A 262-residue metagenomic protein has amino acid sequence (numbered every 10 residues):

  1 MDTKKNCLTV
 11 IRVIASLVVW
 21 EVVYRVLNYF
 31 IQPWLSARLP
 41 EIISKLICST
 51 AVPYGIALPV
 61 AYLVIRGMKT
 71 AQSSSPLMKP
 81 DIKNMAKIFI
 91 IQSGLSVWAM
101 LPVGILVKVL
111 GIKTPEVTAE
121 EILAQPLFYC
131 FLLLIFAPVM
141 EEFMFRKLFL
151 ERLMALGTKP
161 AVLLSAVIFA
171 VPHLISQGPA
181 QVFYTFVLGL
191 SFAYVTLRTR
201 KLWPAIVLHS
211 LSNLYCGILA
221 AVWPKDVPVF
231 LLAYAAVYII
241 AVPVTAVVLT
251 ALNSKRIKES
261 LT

Functional and structural regions predicted by a protein language model:
M1-K5, Q72-K83, S254-T262: Membrane-interfacial, low-structure loops and terminal tails that flank and connect transmembrane helices in multi-pass
L8-R25, K87-A99, V162-A166: Alpha-helical transmembrane segments
V19-N28, P53-A61, L95-V103, C216 (+1 more regions): Alpha-helical transmembrane segments of multipass membrane proteins
E21-I65, A235: Alpha-helical transmembrane segments in multi-pass membrane proteins
Y24-A37, L101-K113, P204, S210-V222: Membrane-helix interface motif
R25, F128-T262: Transmembrane helix-loop-helix hairpins at the membrane interface of multi-pass integral membrane proteins
L35-S44, T70-M140, E151: Juxtamembrane helix-loop-helix connectors linking adjacent transmembrane helices in multi-pass membrane enzymes
G55-T70, I105, V242-L261: Membrane-water interface of transmembrane alpha-helices
